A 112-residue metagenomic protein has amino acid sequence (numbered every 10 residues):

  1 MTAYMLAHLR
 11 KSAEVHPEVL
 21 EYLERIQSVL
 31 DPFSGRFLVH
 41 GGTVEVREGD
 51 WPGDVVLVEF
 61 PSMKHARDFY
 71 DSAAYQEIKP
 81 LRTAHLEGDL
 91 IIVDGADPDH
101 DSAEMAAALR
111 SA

Functional and structural regions predicted by a protein language model:
M1-D54, P61-D68, D94-A112: Short S/T/G/P-rich N-terminal loop/turn motif that feeds into the first structured element of a domain
V58-R82: Mid-chain, well-packed structural core segment of small domains
I78-I91, G95-P98: C-terminal structural segments of small proteins and small subunits
